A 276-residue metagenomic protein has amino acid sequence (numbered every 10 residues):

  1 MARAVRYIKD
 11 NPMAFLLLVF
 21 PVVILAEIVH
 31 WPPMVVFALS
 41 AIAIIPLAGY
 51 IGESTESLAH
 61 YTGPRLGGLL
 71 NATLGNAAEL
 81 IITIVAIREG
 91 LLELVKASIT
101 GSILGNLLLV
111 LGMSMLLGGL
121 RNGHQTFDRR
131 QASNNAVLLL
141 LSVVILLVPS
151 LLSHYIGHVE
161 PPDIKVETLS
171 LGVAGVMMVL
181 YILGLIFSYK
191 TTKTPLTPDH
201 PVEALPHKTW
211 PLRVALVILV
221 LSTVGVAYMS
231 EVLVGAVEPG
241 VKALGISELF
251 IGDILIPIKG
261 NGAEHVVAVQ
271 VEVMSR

Functional and structural regions predicted by a protein language model:
M1-E53, L107-P239, L244: Alpha-helical transmembrane bundles of multi-pass secondary active transporters
M13, G67-G119, I251-R276: Helix-loop-helix junctions within the multi-pass membrane cores of secondary transporters/permeases
I45-Y50, A59-H60, N71-A77, V226-E231 (+1 more regions): Short helix-coil transition sites and intra-membrane helix breaks within transmembrane domains of multi-pass
E53-H60, P64, A72, E238-A243 (+1 more regions): Short amphipathic alpha-helical coupling elements at transmembrane boundaries
L58, L104, Y181, V241 (+1 more regions): Residue-level signature of catalytic and energy-coupling elements of molecular machines, predominantly ATP/GTP-dependent
T62-G68, T209-W210: Transmembrane-helix boundary/entry motifs in multi-pass membrane transporters
